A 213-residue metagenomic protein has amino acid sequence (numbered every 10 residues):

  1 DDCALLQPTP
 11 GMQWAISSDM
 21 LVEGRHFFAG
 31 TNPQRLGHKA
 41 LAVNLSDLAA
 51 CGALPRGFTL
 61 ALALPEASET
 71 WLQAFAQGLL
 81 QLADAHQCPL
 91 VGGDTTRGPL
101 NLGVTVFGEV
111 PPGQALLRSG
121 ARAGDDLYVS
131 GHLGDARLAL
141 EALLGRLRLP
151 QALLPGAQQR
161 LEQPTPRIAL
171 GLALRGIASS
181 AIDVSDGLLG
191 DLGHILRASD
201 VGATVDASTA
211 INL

Functional and structural regions predicted by a protein language model:
D1-A49: N-terminal glycine-rich phosphate/pyrophosphate-binding loops that anchor nucleotide-derived ligands and cofactors
L5, N44, G52, L90 (+2 more regions): Residue-level signal for inorganic ion chemistry
M12, N32, P65-P89, T96-L102 (+4 more regions): Glycine-/charge-enriched secondary-structure boundary and capping motifs
W14, L21, L54-L144: Glycine-rich anion-binding loops of enzyme active sites
L21-G30, E109-V110, A152-A157: Glycine/charged-rich beta-loop-alpha catalytic/anionic-binding loops adjacent to active sites
T105-L116, P155-A173: Active-site glycine-rich loop that binds ribose-phosphate moieties when present
D126-G131, Q163-L192: Internal active-site segments that recognize and position negatively charged phosphoryl groups and nucleotide moieties
D126-H132, G156, T204-D206: Short amphipathic
